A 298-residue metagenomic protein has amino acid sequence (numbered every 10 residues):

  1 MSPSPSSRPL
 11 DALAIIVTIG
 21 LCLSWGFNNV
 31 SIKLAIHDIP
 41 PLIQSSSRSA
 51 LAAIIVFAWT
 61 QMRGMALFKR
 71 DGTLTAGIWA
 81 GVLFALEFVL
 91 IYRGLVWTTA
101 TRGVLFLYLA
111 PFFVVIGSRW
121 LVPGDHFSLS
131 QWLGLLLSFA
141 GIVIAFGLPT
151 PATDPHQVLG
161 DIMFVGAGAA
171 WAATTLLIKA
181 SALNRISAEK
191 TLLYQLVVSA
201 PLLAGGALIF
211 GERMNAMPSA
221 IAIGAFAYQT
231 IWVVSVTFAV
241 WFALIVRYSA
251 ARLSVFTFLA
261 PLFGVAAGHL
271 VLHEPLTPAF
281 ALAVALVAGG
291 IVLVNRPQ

Functional and structural regions predicted by a protein language model:
M1-G20, A53-W79, P123-L133, T150-L159 (+4 more regions): Membrane-interface interhelical linkers
M1-I43, V82, L86, L90-R93 (+2 more regions): Glycine-/small-residue-enriched transmembrane alpha-helix faces in small-molecule transporters and effluxers
S2-S4, S47-A50, F57-Q61, A222-G224 (+1 more regions): C-terminal-most transmembrane helix of multi-pass membrane proteins
L13, I36-L86, L109-S118, A170-I178 (+2 more regions): Transmembrane alpha-helices of multi-pass small-molecule transport proteins
S24, N28-N29, F57-L107, V143-I144 (+1 more regions): Specific transmembrane alpha-helical segments of multi-pass solute transporters/efflux pumps, especially DMT/EamA
I43-I54, L83-F84, Y92-S130, A167 (+1 more regions): Specific alpha-helical transmembrane segments that line the substrate/conduction pathway and gating interfaces
S45-S47, G103-L109, L177-A200, T230-L270: Helix-helix packing/entry segments at the starts of transmembrane helices
V56, I78, L109, I116-G117 (+4 more regions): Hydrophobic transmembrane alpha-helices of multi-pass small-molecule transport proteins
